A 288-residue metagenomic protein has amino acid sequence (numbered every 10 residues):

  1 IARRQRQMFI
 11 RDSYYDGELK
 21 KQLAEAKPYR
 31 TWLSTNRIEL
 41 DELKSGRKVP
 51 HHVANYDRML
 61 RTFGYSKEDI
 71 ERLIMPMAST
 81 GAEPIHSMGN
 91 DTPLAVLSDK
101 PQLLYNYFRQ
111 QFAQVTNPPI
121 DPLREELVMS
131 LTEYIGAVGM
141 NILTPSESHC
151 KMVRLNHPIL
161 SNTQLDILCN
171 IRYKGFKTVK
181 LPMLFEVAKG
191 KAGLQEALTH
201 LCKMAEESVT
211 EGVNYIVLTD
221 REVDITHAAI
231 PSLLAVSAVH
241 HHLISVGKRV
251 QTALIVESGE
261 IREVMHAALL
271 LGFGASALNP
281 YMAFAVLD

Functional and structural regions predicted by a protein language model:
I1, M8-I10: Short, small-residue-biased leader/transition segments that mark boundaries at the very start of proteins
R6, T178-D288: Glycine-rich phosphate/ribose-binding loops and adjacent secondary-structure elements that form binding surfaces
D12-E186, K191-H200, E206, T210: Extended, highly charged accessory segments
